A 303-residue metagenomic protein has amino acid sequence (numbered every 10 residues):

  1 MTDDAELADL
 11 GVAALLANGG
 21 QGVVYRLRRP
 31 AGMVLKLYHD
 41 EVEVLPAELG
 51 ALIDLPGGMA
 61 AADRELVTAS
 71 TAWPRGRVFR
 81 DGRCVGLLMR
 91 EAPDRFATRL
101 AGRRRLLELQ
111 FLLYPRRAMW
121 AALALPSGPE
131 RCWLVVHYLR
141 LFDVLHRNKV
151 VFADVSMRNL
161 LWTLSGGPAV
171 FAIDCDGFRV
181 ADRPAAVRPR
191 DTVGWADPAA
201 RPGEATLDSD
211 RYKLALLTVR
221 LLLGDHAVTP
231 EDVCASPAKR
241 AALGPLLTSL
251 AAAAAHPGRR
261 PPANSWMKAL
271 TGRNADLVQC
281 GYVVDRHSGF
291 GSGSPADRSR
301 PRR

Functional and structural regions predicted by a protein language model:
D3-L15: Conserved N-terminal boundary motif of the eukaryotic protein kinase catalytic domain
V12-A14, N18-R77, D81-L87, E91-P126: ATP-binding glycine-rich loop module of kinase domains
L87, V170-F171: Conserved catalytic-site loops of classical short-chain dehydrogenases/reductases
A124-L134: Conserved short strand/loop->alpha-helix "switch" segment adjacent to the catalytic nucleotide/phosphoryl-transfer site
W133-V135, F142, H146-S165: Catalytic-loop of the protein kinase fold
F171, D176-A252: C-lobe/activation-segment region of protein kinase-like
G224-R303: Helical subdomain adjoining the active site within ATP-dependent kinase catalytic cores
